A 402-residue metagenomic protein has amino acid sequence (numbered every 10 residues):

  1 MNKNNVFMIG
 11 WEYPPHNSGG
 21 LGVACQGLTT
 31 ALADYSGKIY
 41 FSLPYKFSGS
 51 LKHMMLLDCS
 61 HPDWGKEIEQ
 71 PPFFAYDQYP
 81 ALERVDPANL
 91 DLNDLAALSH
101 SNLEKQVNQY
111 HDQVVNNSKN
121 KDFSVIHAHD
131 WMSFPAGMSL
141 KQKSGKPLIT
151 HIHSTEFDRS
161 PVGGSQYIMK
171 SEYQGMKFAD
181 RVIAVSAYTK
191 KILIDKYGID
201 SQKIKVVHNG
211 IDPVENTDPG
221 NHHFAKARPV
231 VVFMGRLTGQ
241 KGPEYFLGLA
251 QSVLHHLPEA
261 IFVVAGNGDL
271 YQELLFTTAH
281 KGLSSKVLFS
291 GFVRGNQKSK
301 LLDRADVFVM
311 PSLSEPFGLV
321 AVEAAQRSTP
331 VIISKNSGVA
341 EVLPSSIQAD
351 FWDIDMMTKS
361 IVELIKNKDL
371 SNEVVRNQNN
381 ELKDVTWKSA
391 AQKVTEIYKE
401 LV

Functional and structural regions predicted by a protein language model:
A31, G37-N120: A conserved catalytic-core segment of Leloir-type glycosyltransferases
I183, F224-A250: Conserved donor-binding/catalytic core segment of Leloir-type glycosyltransferases
Y188, G210: Carbohydrate-associated surface elements
L275-V293: Nucleotide-activated donor-binding/catalytic signature segment of Leloir-type glycosyltransferases, i.e., the conserved
F292-V293, K300-A305: Short alpha-helical donor nucleotide-sugar binding micro-motif in glycosyltransferases
L313: Aromatic "clamp/platform" in nucleotide-sugar-dependent glycosyltransferases that forms part of the donor/acceptor
P330-I333: Short hydrophobic beta-strand element within catalytic cores of glycosyltransferases and related nucleotide-activated
S346-D355, E363-K368: Conserved acidic donor-binding segment of nucleotide-sugar-dependent glycosyltransferases
